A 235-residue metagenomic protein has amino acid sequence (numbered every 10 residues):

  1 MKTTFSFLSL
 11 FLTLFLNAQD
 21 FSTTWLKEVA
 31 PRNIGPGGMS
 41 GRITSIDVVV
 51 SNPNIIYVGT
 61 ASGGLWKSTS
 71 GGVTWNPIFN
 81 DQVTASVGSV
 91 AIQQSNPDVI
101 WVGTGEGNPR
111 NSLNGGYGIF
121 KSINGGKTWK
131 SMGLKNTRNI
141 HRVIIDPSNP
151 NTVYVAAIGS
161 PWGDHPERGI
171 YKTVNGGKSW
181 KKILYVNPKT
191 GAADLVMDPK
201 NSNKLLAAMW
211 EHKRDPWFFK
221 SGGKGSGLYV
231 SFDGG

Functional and structural regions predicted by a protein language model:
M1-F21: Bacterial Sec-dependent N-terminal signal peptides
Q19-G235: Beta-propeller blade termini and top-face loops
